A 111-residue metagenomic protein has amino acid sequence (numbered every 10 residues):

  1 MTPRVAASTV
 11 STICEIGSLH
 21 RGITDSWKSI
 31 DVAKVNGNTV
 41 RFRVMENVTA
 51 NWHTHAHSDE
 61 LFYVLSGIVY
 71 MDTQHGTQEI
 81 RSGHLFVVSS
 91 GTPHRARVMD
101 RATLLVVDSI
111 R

Functional and structural regions predicted by a protein language model:
M1-R43, N51: A short, N-terminal "cap"/entry segment at the start of jelly-roll beta-barrel domains of the cupin/DSBH fold
V35-N38, E46-E60, Q74: A short beta-loop-beta micro-motif enriched in histidine and acidic residues
A50-N51, L85-R95: Histidine-centered metal-chelating micro-motifs
L65-S66, R81-S82, D100: A cytosolic small-molecule/anion-sensing beta-strand core signal
Q74-S90: Short acidic-glycine-tyrosine-enriched beta hairpin
S90-R111: Ligand-binding loop in jelly-roll beta-barrel domains
